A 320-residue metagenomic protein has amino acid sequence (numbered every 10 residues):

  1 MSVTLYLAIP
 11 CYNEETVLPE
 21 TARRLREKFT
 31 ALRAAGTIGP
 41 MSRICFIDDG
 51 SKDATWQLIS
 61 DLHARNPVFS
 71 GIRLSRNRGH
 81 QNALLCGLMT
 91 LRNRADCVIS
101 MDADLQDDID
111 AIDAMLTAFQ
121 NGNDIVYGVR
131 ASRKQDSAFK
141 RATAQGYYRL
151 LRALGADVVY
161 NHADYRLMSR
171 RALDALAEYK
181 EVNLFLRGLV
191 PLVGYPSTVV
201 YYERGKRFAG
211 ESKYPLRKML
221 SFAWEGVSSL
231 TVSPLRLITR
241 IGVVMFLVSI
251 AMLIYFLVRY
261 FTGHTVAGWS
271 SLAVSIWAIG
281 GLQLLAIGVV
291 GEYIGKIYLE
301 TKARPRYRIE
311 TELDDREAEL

Functional and structural regions predicted by a protein language model:
M1-S137: Structured catalytic core of nucleotide-sugar glycosyltransferases
E27, A31, D61, R65 (+7 more regions): Conserved amphipathic alpha-helical interaction elements at protein-protein interfaces in regulatory, energy-coupling
D53, R166-S169, G242, G281: Residue-level detector of functionally special positions within alpha-helical transmembrane segments of multi-pass
S70-R76, H80-T90, C97, I109-L189 (+1 more regions): Acceptor/aglycone-binding surface of glycosyltransferases and processive sugar-polymer synthases
F185-L320: Hydrophobic helical membrane-anchoring modules
